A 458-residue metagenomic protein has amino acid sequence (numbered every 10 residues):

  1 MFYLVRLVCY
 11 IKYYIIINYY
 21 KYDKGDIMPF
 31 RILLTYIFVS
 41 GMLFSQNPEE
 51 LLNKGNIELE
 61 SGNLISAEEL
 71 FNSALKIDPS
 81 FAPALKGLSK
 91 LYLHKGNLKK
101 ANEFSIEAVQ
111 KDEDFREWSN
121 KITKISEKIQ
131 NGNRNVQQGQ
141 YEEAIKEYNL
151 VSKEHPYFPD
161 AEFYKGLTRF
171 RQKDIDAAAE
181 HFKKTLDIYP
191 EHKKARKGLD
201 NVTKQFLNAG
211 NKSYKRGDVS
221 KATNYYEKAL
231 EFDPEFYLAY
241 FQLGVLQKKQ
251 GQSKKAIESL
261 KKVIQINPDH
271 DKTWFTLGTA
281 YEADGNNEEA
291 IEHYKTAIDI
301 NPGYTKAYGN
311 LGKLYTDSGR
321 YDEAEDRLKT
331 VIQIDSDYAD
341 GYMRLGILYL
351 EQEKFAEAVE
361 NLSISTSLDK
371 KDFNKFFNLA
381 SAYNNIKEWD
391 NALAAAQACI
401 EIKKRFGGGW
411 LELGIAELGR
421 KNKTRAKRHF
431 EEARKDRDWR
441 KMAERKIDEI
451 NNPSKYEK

Functional and structural regions predicted by a protein language model:
N47-E49, A82-P83, R116, I125 (+10 more regions): Helix-start (N-cap) detector for alpha-helical repeat units in TPR-like alpha-solenoids, especially tetratricopeptide
N53, G87, W118-I122, Q130 (+10 more regions): Canonical tetratricopeptide repeat
I77, K111, E154, I188 (+7 more regions): Structural marker of alpha-solenoid helical repeat scaffolds
N131, R196, N201, Q205-R216 (+2 more regions): Terminal, low-structured helical/coil segments at or just beyond the last alpha-helical repeat
